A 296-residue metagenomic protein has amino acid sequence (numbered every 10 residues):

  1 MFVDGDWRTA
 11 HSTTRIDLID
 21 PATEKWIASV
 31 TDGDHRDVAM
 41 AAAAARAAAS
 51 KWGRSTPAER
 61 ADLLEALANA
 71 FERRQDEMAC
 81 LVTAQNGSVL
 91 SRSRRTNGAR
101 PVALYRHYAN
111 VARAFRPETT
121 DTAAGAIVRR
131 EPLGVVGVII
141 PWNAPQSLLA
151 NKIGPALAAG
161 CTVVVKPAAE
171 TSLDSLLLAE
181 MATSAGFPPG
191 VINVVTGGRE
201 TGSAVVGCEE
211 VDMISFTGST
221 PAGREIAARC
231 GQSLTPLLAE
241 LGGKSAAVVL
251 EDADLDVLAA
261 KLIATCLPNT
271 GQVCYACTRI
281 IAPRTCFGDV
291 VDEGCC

Functional and structural regions predicted by a protein language model:
M1-S29, D62, A66, F115-I139: Terminal low-complexity tails and localization/encapsulation signals of metabolic enzymes
E24, R60, V82, Y105 (+6 more regions): Residue-level signal for inorganic ion chemistry
K25-F115: Glycine-rich loop-to-alpha-helix module at the N-terminal edge of alpha/beta enzyme cores
A114-P189: Conserved small-residue-rich beta-alpha loop and adjacent elements that most often cradle the phosphate/pyrophosphate
G125-A126, V194-D212: A structured beta-alpha segment of the ubiquitous adenosine-cofactor-binding alpha/beta core
G154, D212-T217: Periplasmic-binding protein-like
C161, K166-A168, T196, T217 (+1 more regions): Short beta->alpha connector loops at strand-helix junctions that form conserved, small/polar/Pro-enriched
P221-C296: ALDH superfamily catalytic-core signature
